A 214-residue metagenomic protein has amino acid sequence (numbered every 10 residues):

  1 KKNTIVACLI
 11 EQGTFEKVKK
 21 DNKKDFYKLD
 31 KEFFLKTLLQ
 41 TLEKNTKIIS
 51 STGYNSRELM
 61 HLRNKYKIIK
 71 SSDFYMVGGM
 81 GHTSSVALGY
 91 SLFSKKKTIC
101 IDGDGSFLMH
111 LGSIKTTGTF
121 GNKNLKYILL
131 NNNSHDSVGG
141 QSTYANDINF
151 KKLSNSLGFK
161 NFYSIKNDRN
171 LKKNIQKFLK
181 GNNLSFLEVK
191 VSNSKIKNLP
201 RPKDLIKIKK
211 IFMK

Functional and structural regions predicted by a protein language model:
K1-K2, Q141-K177: Conserved thiamine diphosphate
N3-K44, K180-K214: Glycine/aspartate-rich loop-and-adjacent alpha/beta segment that forms the canonical ThDP
V6-E11, I49-S51, I101-D102, Y127-N131 (+1 more regions): Short beta-strand segments
E16-T83: Active-site diphosphate/adenylate-binding microenvironment
Y27-L29, G105-H110, N167-R169: Active-site glycine- and acidic-residue-rich loops that bind and position anionic ligands or nucleotide-like cofactors
M60-N132: Thiamine diphosphate
N133-G140: Long, charge-dense
